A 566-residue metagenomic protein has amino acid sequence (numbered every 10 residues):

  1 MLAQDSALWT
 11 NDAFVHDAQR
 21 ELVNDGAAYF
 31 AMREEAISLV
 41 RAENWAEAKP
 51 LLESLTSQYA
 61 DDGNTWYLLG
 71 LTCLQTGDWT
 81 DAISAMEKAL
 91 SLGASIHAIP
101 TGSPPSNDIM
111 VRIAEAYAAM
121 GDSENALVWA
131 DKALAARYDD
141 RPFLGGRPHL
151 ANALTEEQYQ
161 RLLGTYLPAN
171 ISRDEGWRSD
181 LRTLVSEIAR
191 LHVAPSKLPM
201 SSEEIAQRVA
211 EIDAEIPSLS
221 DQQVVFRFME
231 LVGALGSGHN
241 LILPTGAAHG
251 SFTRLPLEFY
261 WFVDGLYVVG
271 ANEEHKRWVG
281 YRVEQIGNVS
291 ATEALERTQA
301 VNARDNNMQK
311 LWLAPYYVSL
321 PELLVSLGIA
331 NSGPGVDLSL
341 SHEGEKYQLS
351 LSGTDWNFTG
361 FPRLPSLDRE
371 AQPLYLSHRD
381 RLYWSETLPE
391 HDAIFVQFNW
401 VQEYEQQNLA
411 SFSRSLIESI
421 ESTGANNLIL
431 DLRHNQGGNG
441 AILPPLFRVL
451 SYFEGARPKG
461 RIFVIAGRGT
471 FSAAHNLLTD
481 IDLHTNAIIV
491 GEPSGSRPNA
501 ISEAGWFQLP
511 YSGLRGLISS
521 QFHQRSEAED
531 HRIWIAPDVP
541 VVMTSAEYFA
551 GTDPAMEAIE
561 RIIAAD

Functional and structural regions predicted by a protein language model:
N11-F14, R20, S38, A135 (+6 more regions): Flexible, low-complexity junctional segments that flank or bridge functional domains
S422, N427-I429, R433-A564: Conserved acidic, small-residue-rich alpha-beta core segments centered on
